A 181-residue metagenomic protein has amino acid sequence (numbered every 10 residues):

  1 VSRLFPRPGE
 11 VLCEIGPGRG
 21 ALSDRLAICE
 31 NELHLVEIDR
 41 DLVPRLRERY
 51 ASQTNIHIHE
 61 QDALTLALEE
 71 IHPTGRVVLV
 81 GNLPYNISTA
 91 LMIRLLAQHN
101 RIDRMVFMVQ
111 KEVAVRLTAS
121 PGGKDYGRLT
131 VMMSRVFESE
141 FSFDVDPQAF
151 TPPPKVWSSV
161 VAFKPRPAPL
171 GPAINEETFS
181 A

Functional and structural regions predicted by a protein language model:
V1-A181: Catalytic cores of RNA-modifying enzymes
